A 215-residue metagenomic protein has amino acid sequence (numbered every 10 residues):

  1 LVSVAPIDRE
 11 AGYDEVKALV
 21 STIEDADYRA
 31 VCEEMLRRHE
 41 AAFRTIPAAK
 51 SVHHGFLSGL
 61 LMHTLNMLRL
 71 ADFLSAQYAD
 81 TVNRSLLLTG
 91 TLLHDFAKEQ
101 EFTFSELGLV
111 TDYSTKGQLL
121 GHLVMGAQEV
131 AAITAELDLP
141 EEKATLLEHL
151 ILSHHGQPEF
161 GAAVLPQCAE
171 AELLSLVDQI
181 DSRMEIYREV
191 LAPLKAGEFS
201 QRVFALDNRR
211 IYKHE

Functional and structural regions predicted by a protein language model:
L1, R9-V16, I180-L191: Charged, low-complexity, helix-prone segments enriched in Lys/Glu/Asp/Gln
V2-G117, Q157: Acidic/His-rich, divalent-metal-binding segments that scaffold phosphate/diphosphate chemistry
R9, Y13, Y28-R29, A144 (+4 more regions): Alpha-helix initiation and N-capping motif
Y13-S21, R29-E33, E148, L174 (+2 more regions): Generic detector of well-ordered alpha-helical segments enriched in charged/polar residues, highlighting helical
V52, F73-L194: Divalent metal-dependent catalytic cores for phosphoryl transfer on phosphate-bearing substrates
S175, A192-P193, G197-F204, H214-E215: N-terminal intrinsically disordered, cationic/polar leader segments that include organellar targeting peptides
